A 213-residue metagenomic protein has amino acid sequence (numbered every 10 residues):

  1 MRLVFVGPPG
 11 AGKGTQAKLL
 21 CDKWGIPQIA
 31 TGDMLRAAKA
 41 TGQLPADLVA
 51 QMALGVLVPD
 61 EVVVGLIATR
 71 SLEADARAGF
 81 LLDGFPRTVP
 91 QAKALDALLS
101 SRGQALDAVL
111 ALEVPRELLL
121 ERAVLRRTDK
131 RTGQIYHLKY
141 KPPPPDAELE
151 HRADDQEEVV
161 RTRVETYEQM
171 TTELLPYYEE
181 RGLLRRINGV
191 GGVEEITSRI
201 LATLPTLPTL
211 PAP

Functional and structural regions predicted by a protein language model:
M1-P213: Glycine-rich phosphate-binding loop of ATP-dependent small-molecule kinases
